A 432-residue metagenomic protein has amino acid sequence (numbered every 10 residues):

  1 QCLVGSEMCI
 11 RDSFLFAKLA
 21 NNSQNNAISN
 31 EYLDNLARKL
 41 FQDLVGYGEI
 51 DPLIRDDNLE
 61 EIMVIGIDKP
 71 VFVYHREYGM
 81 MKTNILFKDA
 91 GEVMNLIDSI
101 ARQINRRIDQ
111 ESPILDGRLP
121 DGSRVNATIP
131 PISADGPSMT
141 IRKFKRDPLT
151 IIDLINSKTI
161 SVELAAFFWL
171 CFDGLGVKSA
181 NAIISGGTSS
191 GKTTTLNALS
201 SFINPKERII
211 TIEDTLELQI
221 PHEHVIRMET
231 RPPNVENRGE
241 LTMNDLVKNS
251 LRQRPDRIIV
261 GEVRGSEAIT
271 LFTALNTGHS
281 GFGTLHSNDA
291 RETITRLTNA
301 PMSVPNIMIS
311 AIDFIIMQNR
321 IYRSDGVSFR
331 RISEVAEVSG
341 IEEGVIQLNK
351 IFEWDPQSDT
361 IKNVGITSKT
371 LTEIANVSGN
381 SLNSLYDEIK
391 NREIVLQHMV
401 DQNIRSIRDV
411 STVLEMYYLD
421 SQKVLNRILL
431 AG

Functional and structural regions predicted by a protein language model:
C2-I10: Short, small-residue-biased leader/transition segments that mark boundaries at the very start of proteins
S13-N26, L33-N35: Duplex nucleic acid-engaging cores and interfaces of nucleic-acid transaction enzymes
E31-L59, I108-S112: Phosphate-interacting basic helix/loop segments used at nucleotide- and nucleic-acid interfaces
V64-S179: P-loop NTP-binding catalytic core
D68-K69, E77-G79, D89, S123 (+11 more regions): Conserved nucleotide-binding/hydrolysis micro-motifs of P-loop NTPases
A165-F167, C171-S189, T194-I321: Switch/coupling sub-region of P-loop NTPases
F314-Q397: Conserved P-loop NTPase
N391-G432: Terminal-proximal interaction/regulatory segments of ATP-powered molecular machines
